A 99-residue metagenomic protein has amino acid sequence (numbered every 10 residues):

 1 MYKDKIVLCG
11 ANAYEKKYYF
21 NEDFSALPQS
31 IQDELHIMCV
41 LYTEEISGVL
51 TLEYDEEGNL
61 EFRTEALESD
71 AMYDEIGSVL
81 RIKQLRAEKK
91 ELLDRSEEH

Functional and structural regions predicted by a protein language model:
M1-A87: Terminal targeting/leader modules
K89-D94: Helix-rich interaction surfaces within compact, conserved domain-sized segments that mediate assembly or partner
E98-H99: Conserved small/polar residues in nucleotide/adenosyl-binding loops
